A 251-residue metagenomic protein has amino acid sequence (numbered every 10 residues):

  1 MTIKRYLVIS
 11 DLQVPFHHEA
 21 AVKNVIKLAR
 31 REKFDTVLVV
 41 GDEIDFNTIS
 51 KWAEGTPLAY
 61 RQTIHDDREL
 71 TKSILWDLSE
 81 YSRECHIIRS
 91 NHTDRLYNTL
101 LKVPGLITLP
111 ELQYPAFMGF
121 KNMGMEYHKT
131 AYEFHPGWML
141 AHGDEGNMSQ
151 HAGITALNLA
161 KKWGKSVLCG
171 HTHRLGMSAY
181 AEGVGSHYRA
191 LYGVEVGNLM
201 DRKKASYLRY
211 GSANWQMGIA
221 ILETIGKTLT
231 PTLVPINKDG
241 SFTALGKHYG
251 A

Functional and structural regions predicted by a protein language model:
M1-E19, E133, H173: Mobile, glycine- and charge-enriched loop segments and immediately flanking short secondary-structure elements within
M1-T2, R30-K33, S79-Y81, E133-H135 (+3 more regions): Flexible, charged surface loops at secondary-structure boundaries
K4-Y6, T36, W138-M139, S166-L168: Structural motif
R5, R31-E32, T232, I236-G250: Polar, enzyme-active/binding microenvironments
I9-N122: Core catalytic region of metal-dependent phosphoesterases/phosphodiesterases, especially metallo-beta-lactamase-like
H86-H92, E126-T130, T232-N237: Acidic carboxylate-rich catalytic motifs and surrounding loops in phosphoryl-/glycosyl-chemistry enzymes
F117-G137: Short acidic low-complexity segments
M139-V234, G240: Conserved beta-sheet core of the metallophosphoesterase superfamily
